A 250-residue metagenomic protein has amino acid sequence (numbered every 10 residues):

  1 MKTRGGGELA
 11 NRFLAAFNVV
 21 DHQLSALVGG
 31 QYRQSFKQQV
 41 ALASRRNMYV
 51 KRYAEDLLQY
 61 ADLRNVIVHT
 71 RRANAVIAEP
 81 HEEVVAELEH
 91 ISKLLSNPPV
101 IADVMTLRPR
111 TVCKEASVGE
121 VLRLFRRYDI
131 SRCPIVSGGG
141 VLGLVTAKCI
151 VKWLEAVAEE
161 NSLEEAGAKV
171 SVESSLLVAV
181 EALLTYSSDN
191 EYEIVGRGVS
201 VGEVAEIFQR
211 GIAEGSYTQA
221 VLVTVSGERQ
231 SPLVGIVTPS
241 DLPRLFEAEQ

Functional and structural regions predicted by a protein language model:
M1-G5, V100: Charged alpha-helical initiation segments
L9-R33: Hydrophobic alpha-helical packing segments in soluble, helical-rich domains
A26-R52: Short, charged amphipathic alpha-helical segments flanked by flexible coils
S44-P98: Charge-enriched, short contiguous segments at helix-coil
S96-R110, E165-G196: Bateman (tandem CBS) regulatory domains
T111-D129, V136-S137, C149, L154-A158 (+3 more regions): The conserved cystathionine-beta-synthase
G143-I150, V234-L242: Short hydrophobic beta-strand motif reused across regulatory alpha/beta modules
